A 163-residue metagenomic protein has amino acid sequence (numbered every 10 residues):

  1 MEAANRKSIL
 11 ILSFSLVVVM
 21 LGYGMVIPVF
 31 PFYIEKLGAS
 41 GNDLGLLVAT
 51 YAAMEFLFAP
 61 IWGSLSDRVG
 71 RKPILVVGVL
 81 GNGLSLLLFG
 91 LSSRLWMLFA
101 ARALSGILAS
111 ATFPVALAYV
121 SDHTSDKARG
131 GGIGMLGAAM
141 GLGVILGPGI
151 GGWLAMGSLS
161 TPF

Functional and structural regions predicted by a protein language model:
R6-A52: Helix-loop boundary and gating motifs at the non-cytosolic
G24, A52-P60, V144-I145: Residue-level signature of mid-helix packing/kink "hotspots" within the transmembrane helices of 12-pass Major
I34-E35, L65-S66, I150-M156: Interfacial helix-cap and linker-helix signal at transmembrane-aqueous boundaries of multi-pass secondary transporters
G38, G70, L91-M97, L108: Helix-breaking motifs and short loop linkers at transmembrane-helix boundaries and internal kinks in secondary membrane
L57-S93: Conserved MFS/SLC helix-loop-helix module at the cytosolic interface between two early adjacent transmembrane helices
S85, W96-L104: Paired small-residue
A101-G141: Cytoplasmic helix-loop-helix junction between adjacent transmembrane helices in 12-TM secondary transporters
L136-F163: Helix-loop-helix hairpin linking two adjacent transmembrane segments in secondary transporters
